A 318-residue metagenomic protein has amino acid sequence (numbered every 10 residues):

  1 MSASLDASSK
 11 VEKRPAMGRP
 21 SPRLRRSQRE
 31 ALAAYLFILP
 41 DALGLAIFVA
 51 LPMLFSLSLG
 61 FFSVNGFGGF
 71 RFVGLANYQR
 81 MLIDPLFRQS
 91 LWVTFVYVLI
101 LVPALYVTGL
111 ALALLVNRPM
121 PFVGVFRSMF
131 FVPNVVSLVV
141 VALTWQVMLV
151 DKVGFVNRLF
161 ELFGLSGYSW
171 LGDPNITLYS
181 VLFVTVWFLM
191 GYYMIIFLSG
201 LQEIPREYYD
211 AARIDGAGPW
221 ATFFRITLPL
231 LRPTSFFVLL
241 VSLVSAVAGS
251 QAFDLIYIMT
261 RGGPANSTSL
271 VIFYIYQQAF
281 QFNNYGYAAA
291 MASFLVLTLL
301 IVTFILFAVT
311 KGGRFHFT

Functional and structural regions predicted by a protein language model:
M1-Q28: Short, Lys/Arg-rich, polar N-terminal cytosolic tail immediately upstream of the first transmembrane signal-anchor
E30-T318: A structural signal for multi-pass alpha-helical bundles of membrane permease subunits that mediate small-molecule
